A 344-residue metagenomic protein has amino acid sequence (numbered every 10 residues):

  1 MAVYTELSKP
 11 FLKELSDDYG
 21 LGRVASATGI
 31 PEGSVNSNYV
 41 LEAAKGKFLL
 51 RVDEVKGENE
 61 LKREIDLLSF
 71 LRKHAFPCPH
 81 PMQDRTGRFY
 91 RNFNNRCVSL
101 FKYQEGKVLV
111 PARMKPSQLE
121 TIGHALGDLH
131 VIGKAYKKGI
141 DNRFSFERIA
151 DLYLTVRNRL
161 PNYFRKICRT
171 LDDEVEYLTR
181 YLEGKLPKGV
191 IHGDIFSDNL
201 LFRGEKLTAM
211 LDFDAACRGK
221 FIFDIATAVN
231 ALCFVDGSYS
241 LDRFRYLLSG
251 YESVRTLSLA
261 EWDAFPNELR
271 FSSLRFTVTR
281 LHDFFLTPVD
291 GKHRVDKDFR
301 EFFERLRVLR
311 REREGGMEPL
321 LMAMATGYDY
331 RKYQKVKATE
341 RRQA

Functional and structural regions predicted by a protein language model:
L7-D18, K137-K138, A150-G193: An alpha-helical support segment within catalytic cores of ATP-dependent transferases
D17-V24, K73-P77, R255-S258: Short secondary-structure junctions
T28-E32: Protein kinase glycine-rich loop
S34-A44, L49-L50, P81-M82, E176-F223 (+1 more regions): Active-site acidic catalytic loop and adjacent metal/ATP-binding pocket of ATP-dependent phosphoryl transfer enzymes
A43-K137: ATP-binding pocket architecture of kinase catalytic cores
S117, L259-L269: All-alpha amphipathic helical-bundle segments outside canonical DNA-binding/catalytic cores that form hydrophobic
T155, F276-A344: ATP/Mg2+ or Mg2+-diphosphate-binding catalytic cores that bind nucleotide phosphates or diphosphates via glycine-rich
I222-T256, S272-P288: Active-site activation/catalytic loop segments of kinase-like enzymes and analogous catalytic loops in related
